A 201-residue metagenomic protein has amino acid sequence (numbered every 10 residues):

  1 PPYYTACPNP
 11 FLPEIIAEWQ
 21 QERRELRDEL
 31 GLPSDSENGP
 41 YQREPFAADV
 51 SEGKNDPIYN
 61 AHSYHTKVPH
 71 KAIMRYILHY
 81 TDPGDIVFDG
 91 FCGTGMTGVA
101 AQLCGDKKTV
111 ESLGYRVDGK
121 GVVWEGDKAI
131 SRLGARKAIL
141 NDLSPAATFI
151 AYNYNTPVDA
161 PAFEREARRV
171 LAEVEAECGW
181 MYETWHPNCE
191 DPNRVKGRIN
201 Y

Functional and structural regions predicted by a protein language model:
P1-Y201: S-adenosyl-L-methionine-dependent nucleic acid methyltransferase catalytic domains
